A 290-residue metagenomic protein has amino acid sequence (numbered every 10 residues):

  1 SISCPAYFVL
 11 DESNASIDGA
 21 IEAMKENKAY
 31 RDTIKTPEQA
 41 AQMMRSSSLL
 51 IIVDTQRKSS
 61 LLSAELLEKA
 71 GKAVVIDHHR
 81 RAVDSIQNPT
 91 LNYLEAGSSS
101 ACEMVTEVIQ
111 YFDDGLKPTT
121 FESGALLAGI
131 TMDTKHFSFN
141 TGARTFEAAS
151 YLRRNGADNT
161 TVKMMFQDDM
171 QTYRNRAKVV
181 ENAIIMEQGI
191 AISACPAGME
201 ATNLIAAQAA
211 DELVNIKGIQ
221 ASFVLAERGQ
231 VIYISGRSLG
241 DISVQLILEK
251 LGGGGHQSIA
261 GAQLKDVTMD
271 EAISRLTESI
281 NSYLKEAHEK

Functional and structural regions predicted by a protein language model:
S1-E26, R31, A41-Q42, S46-L49 (+3 more regions): Hydrophobic helix-and-loop "lid/oligomerization" segment in the mid-to-C-terminal part of catalytic domains
E12, A70, P89-T90, I219: A broad structural signal for short, well-ordered beta-strand segments within beta-sheet-rich domains
I21, K35, T120, G124: Glycine-rich, flexible loop segments associated with nucleotide phosphate handling
D32-N88: Active-site cofactor/cluster-binding pocket
E38-A41, L61-E65, N92-E95, G115-K117 (+2 more regions): A generic local secondary-structure boundary/capping motif
L67-E68, E122-G124, I242-V244: Short hydrophobic "helix-edge" motifs at membrane interfaces and signal-peptide entry regions
A73-V75, L91-Y93, I190-I192, V224: Conserved beta-strand scaffold positions in the cores of enzyme catalytic domains, especially in NTP/NDP-utilizing
H78-A149: Short alpha-helices
